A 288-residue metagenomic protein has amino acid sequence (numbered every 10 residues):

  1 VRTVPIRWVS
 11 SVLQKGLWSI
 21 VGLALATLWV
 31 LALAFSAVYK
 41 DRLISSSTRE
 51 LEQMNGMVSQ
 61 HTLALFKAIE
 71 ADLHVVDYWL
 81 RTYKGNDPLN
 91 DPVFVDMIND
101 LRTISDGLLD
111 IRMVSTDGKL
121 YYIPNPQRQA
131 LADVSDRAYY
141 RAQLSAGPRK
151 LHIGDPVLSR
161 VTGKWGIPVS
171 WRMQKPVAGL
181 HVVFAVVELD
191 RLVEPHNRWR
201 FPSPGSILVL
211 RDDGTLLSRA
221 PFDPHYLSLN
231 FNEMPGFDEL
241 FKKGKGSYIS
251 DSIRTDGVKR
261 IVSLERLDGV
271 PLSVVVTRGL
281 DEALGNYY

Functional and structural regions predicted by a protein language model:
V1-L25, G163: Positive-inside N-terminal membrane-insertion signal
S10, L192-W199, R278-Y288: Membrane-interface helix-start motif
G16-L17, A24-P88, N99-G107: Juxtamembrane extracytoplasmic/periplasmic/luminal helical "stalk" adjacent to the first N-terminal
Y39-L51, H152, L272-Y288: Juxtamembrane amphipathic/coiled-coil helical coupling segments that flank and transmit signals to/from transmembrane
T103-D110, D117-W199, S206, I249-R254: Extracytoplasmic/periplasmic ligand-binding sensor regions of membrane-associated signaling proteins
V114-N125, G214-P221, I261-L264: Amphipathic coiled-coil signal-relay and dimerization helices
H181, P224, S228-Y288: Extracellular/periplasmic juxtamembrane segments that couple receptor/chemosensory ectodomains to their
